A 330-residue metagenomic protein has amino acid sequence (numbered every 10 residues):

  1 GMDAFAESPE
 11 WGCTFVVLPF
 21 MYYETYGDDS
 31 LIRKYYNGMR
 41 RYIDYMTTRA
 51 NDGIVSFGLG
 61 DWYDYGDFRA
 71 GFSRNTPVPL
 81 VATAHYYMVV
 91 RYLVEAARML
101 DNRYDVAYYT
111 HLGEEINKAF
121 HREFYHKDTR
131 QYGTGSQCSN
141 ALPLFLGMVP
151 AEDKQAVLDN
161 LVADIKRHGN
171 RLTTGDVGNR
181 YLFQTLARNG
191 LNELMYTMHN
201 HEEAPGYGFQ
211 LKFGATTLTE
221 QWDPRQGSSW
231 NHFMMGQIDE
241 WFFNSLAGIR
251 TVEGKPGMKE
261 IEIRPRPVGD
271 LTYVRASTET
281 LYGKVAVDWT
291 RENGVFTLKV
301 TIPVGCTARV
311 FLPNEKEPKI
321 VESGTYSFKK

Functional and structural regions predicted by a protein language model:
G1-G12, F68-H85, R122-N140, L146 (+2 more regions): Solvent-exposed loop and edge beta-strand segments that line ligand/cofactor-binding and catalytic clefts
G1-T48, G178: Substrate-binding groove/exosite segments of carbohydrate-active enzymes
S8-F15, M39, P79, V89 (+8 more regions): Active-site-proximal structural scaffolding
F15-L31, A84-N102, A141-E152, Y181-N189 (+1 more regions): Well-ordered alpha-helical scaffold segments within catalytic/enzyme domains
T25-H85, M99-F145, E152, H201 (+2 more regions): Active-site acid/base region of carbohydrate-active enzymes
H111, E193-K330: Non-catalytic C-terminal accessory modules of carbohydrate-active enzymes
K154-V162: Alpha-helical repeat scaffolds
R167-G206, F213: Repeat-solenoid scaffold signature
